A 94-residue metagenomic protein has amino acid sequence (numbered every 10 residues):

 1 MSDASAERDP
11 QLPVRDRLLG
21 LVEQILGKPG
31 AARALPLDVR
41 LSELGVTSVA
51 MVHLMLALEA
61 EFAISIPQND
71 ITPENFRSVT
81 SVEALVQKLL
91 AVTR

Functional and structural regions predicted by a protein language model:
S2-V46, A50-L56, A60-R94: Phosphopantetheine-dependent thiolation modules in NRPS/PKS and related acyl-activating systems
